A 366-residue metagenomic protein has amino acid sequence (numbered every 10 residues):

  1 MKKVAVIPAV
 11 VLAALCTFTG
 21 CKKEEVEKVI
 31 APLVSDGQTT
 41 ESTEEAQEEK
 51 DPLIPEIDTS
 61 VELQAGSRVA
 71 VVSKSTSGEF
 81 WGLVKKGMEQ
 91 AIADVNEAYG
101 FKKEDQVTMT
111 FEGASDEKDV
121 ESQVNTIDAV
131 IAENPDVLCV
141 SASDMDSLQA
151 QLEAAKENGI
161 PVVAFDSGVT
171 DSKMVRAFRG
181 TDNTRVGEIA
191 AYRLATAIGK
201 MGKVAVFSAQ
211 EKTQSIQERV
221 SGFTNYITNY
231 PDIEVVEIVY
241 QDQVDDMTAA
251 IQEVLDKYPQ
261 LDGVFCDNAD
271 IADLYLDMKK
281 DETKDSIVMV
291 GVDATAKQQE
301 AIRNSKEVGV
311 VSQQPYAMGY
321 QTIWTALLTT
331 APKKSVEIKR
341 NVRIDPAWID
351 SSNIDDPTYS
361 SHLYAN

Functional and structural regions predicted by a protein language model:
M1-T19: Sec-dependent bacterial lipoprotein signal peptides
F18-I30: Bacterial lipoprotein signal-peptidase II cleavage site
K28-A65, K203, S215, Y226-Y230 (+1 more regions): Hinge/cleft segment of the Venus flytrap/periplasmic-binding protein
E48-D58, E62-Q64, Q123, F178-V204 (+4 more regions): Hydrophobic alpha-helical segments within soluble ligand-binding/sensing domains
S73-K85, E104-S122, S143-D144, S167 (+6 more regions): Hinge/beta->alpha junction and helix N-cap segments in small-molecule ligand-binding domains
E89-M109, T228-N229: Signal peptide-proximal N-terminal region of secreted/periplasmic/extracellular or secretory-lumen proteins
D128-E157, F223, V236, Y240-A301: Hydrophobic alpha-helical
V137, M145-R185, K203, T295-V308 (+1 more regions): Flexible loop/hinge segments that line or gate small-molecule binding clefts
